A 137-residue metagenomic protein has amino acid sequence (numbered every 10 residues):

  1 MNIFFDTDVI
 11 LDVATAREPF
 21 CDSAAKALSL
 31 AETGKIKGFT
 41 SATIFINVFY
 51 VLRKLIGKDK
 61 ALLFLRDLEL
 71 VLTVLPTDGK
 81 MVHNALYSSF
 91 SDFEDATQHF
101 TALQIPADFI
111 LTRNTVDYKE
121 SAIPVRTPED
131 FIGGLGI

Functional and structural regions predicted by a protein language model:
M1-F39, R53-K60, E120, I132-I137: Short, well-structured N-terminal submotif of metal-dependent ribonuclease cores
N2, K26, V71, L103-I137: Acidic, PIN/NYN-like endoribonuclease modules and their adjacent C-terminal/linker elements
F5, F39-T40, P76, T112: Short beta-strand scaffold positions
D8-V9, T43, K80, V116 (+1 more regions): Alpha-helix/helix-capping structural signal
V9-I10, N47-V48, N84: A general alpha-helix detector
A25, F45-T73, K80-M81: Active-site-proximal, substrate-binding regions of enzyme catalytic domains and RNA-binding/basic surfaces
S29-E32, R66-L70, L86-Y87, L103 (+1 more regions): Alpha-helix boundary recognition
L72-T115: Active-site neighborhoods of divalent-metal-dependent phosphate/nucleic-acid chemistry enzymes
